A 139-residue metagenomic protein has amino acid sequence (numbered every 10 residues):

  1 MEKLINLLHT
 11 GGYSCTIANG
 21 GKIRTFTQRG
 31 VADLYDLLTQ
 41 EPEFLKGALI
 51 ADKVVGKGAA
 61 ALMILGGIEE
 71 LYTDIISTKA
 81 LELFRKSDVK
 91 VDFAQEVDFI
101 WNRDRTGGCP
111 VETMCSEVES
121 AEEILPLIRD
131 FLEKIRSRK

Functional and structural regions predicted by a protein language model:
M1-D74, E96-V97, W101-P110, M114: Conserved mixed alpha/beta catalytic, RNA-binding, or beta-rich assembly cores of soluble enzyme, regulatory
M1-L4, A59, A80, S120 (+1 more regions): General structural feature for long, well-ordered alpha-helical segments within catalytic domains of soluble enzymes
G66-E69, L81-K139: C-terminal binding/interaction regions
I75-K79: Short, polar loop motifs at secondary-structure junctions
